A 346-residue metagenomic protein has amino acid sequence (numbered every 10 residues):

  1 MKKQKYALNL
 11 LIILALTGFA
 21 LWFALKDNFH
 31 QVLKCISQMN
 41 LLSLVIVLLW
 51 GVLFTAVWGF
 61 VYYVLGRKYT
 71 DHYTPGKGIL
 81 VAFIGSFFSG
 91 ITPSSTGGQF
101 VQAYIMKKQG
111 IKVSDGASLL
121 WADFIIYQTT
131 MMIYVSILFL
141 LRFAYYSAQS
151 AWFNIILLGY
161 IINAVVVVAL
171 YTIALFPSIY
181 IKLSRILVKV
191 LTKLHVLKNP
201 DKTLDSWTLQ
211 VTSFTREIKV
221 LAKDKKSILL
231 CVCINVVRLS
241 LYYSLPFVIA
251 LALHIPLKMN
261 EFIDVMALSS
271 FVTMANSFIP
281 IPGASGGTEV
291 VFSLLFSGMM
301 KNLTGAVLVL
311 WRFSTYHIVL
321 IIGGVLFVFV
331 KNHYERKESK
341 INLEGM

Functional and structural regions predicted by a protein language model:
M1-K34, G85-L197, I281, S285-M346: Transmembrane helix-loop-helix hairpins in multi-pass inner-membrane proteins
Y6-L8, Q38-I46, K219-C233: Membrane-interface helix starts
W22, K193-F214: Short, membrane-interfacial amphipathic segments enriched in basic
H30-Q38, M106, Q210-A222: A short amphipathic helical element positioned immediately N-terminal to and/or at the very start of a transmembrane
I46-F54, D123, S227-R238: Alpha-helical segments in transporter systems
V57-L65, Q102, L245-I249, S270-F271 (+2 more regions): Hydrophobic/aromatic residues in alpha-helical transmembrane segments
G59-F83, A252-L268: Membrane-embedded helical hairpins/re-entrant loop segments and their flanking transmembrane helices within multi-pass
E217-F271: Transmembrane helical segments that form the transport core of multi-pass membrane transport proteins
